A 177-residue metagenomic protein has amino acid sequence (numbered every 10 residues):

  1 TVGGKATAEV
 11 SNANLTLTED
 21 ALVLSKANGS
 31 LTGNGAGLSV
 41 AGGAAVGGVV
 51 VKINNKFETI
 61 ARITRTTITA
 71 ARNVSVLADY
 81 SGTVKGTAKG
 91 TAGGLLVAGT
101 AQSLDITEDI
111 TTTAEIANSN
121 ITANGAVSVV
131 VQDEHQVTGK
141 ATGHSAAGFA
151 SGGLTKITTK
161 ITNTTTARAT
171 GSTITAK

Functional and structural regions predicted by a protein language model:
T1-K177: Low-complexity, glycine- and small/polar-enriched segments
